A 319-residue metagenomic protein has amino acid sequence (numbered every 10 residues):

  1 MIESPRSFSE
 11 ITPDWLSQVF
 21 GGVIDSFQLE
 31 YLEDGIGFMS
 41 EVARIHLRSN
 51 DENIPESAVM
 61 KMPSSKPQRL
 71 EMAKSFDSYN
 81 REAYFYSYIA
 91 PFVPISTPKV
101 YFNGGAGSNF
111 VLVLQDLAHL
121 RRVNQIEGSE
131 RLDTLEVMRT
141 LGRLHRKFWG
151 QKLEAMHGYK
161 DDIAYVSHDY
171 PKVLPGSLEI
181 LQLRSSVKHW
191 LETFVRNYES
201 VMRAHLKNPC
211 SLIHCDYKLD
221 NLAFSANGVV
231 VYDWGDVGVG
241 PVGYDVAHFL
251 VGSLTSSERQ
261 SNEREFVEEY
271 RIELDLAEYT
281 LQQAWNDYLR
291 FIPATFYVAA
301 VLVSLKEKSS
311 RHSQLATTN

Functional and structural regions predicted by a protein language model:
M1-D14, R146-W149, M156-M202, Y297: Active-site catalytic-loop/activation-segment of kinase and kinase-like phosphoryl-transfer enzymes
M1-G107, S225-V229: Conserved NTP-binding catalytic cores of kinases and kinase-like/nucleotidyltransferase enzymes across multiple kinase
I36-E52, V59, Y198-Y244: Active-site acidic catalytic loop and adjacent metal/ATP-binding pocket of ATP-dependent phosphoryl transfer enzymes
Y84, G243-A277, I292-S313: Active-site activation/catalytic loop segments of kinase-like enzymes and analogous catalytic loops in related
F102-T134: Conserved structural core of kinase catalytic domains
G104, Q151-I163, T280-W285: Short, glycine/acidic-rich hinge or "gate" loops at secondary-structure transitions that mediate conformational
L120, S167-S177, R290-N319: Short terminal or interdomain "cap/linker" segment that borders an active site or interface and mediates
V123-Y159: Conserved kinase catalytic-core helix
